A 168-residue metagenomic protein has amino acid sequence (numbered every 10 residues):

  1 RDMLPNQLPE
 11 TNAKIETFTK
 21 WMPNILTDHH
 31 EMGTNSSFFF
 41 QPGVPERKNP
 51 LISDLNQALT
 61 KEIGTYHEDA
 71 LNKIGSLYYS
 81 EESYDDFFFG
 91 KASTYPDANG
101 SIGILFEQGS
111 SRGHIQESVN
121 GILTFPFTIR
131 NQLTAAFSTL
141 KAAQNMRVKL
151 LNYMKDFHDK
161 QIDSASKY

Functional and structural regions predicted by a protein language model:
R1-Y168: Structured catalytic-domain cores with a bias toward divalent-metal coordination
